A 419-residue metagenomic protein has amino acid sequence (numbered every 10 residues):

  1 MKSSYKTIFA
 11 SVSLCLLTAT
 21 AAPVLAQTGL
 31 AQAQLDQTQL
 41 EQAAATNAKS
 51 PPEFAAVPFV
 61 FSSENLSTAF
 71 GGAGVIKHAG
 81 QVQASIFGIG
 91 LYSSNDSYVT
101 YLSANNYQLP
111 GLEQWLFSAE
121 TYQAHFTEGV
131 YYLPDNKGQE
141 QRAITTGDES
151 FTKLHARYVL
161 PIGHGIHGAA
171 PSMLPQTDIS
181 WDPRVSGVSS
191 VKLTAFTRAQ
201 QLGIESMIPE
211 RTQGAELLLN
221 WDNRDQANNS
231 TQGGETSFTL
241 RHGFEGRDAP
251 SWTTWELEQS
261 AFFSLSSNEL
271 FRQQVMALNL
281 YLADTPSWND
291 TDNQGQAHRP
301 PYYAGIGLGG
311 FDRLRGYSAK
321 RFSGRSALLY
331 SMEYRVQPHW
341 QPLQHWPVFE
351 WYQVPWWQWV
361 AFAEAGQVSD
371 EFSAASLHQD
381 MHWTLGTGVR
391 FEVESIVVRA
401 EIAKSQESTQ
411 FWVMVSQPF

Functional and structural regions predicted by a protein language model:
M1-A43: Cleavable N-terminal export/targeting peptides
A26-S118, T127, R142, V188-T231 (+5 more regions): Outer-membrane beta-barrel initiation region
F54-A56, A84-G88, Q114-A119, S189-L193 (+9 more regions): Transmembrane beta-strands of outer-membrane beta-barrel proteins
F61, E120-A277, S369: Transmembrane beta-strand segments of outer-membrane beta-barrel domains in Gram-negative and organellar OMPs
S62-E64, I76-H78, G90-S94, N106-Q108 (+13 more regions): Transmembrane beta-strands of outer-membrane beta-barrel pores
G90-G165, N268-F311, Y317, R321 (+2 more regions): Outer-membrane beta-barrel translocator/channel fold
A215-N220, R224-Y352: C-terminal outer-membrane beta-barrel translocator/porin domains of Gram-negative envelope proteins and their
L217, G386-V393, S408-F419: Outer-membrane beta-barrel "beta-signal"
